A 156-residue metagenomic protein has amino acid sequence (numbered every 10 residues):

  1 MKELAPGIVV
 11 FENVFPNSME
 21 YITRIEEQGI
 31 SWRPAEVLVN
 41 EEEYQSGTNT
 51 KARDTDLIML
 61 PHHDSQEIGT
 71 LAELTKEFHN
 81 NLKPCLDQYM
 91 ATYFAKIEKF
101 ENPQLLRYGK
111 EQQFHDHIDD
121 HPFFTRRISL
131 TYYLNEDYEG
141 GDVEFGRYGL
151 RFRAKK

Functional and structural regions predicted by a protein language model:
M1-M90: Non-heme Fe(II)/2-oxoglutarate
I68-K156: Catalytic core of non-heme Fe(II) oxygenases with the double-stranded beta-helix
